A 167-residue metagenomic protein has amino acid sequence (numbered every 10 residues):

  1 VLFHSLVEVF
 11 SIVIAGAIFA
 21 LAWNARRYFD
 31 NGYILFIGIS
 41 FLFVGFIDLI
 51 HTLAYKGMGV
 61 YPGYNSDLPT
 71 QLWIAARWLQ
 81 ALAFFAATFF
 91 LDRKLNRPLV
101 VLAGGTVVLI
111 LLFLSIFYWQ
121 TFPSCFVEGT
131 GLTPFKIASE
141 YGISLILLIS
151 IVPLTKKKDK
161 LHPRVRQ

Functional and structural regions predicted by a protein language model:
V1-F90, Q167: Individual alpha-helical transmembrane segments in multi-pass integral membrane proteins
S5-F10, W23-I47, N96-F113, T130-Q167: Alpha-helical transmembrane segments of multi-pass integral membrane proteins
A15, V100, C125-E128: Short amphipathic alpha-helical segments, especially helix-boundary/capping motifs
T52, T70, T88, T106 (+3 more regions): Residue-identity detector for threonine
T52-P62, L114-E128, K156-K157: Juxtamembrane "helix-exit" motif on the non-cytosolic side of transmembrane helices
R77, A81-L99, V108-I116: Long amphipathic alpha-helical segments that form oligomerization/scaffold cores
